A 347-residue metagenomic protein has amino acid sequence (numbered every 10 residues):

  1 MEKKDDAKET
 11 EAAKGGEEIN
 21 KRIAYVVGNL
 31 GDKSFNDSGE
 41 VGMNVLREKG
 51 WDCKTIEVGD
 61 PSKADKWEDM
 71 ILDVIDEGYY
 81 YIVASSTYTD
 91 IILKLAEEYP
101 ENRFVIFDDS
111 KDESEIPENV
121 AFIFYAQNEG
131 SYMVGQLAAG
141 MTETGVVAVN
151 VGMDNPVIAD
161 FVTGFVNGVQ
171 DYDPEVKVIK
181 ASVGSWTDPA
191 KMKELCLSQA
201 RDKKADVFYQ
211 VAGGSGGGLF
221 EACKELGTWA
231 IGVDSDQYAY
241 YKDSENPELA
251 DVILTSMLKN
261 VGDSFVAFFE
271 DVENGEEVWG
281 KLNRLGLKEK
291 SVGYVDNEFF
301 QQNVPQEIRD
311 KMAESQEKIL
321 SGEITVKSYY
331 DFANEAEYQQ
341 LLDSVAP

Functional and structural regions predicted by a protein language model:
K3-P347: A residue-level marker of the well-folded mature domains of exported/periplasmic proteins
